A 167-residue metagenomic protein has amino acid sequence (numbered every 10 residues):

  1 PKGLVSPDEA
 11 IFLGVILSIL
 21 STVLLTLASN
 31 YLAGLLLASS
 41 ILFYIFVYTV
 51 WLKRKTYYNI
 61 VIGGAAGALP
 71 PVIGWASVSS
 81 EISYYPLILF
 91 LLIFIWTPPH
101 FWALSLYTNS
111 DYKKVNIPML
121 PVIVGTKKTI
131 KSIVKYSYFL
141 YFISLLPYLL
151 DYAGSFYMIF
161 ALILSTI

Functional and structural regions predicted by a protein language model:
P1-L20, W96-I143: Solvent-exposed interhelical
P1-L4, L32, V50-Y58, S80 (+3 more regions): Membrane-interfacial helix termini and the short, flexible loops that connect transmembrane helices in multi-pass
F12-T56, S137-I167: Transmembrane helix-loop-helix
V15-I19, V61-V78, K127-K128: Small-residue-rich segments of transmembrane alpha-helices in multi-pass membrane proteins, especially helix faces
V47-T56, V72-S79, P99-A103: Juxtamembrane membrane-interface segments at transmembrane alpha-helix termini
V72-I82, L140-P147: Hydrophobic alpha-helical transmembrane segments in multi-pass integral membrane proteins
S83-P99: Alpha-helical transmembrane segments
